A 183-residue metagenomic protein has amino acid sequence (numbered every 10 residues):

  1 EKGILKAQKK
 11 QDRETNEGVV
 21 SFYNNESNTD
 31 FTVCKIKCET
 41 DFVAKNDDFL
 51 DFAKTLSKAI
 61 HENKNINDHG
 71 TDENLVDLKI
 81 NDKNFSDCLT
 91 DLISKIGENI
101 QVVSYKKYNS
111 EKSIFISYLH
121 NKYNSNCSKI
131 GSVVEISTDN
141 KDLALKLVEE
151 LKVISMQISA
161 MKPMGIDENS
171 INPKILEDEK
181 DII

Functional and structural regions predicted by a protein language model:
E1-I183: N-terminal assembly/interaction segments in proteins that build large macromolecular machines
